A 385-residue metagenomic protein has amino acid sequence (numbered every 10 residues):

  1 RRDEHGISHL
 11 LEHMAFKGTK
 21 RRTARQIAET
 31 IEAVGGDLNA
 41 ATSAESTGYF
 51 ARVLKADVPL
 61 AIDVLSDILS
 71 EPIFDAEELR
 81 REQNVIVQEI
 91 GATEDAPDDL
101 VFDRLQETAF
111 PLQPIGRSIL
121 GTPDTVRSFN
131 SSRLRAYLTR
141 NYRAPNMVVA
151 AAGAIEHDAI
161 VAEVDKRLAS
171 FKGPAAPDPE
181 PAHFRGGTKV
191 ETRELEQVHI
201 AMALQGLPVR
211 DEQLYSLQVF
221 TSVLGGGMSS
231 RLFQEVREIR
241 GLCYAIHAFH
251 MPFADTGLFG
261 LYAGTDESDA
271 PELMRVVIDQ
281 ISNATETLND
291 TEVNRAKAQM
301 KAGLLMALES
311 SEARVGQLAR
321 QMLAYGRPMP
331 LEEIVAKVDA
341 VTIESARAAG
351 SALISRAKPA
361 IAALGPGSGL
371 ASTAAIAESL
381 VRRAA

Functional and structural regions predicted by a protein language model:
R1-I31, Y142, E212-L224, L232-V236: Active/ligand-binding-proximal structured segments within catalytic/core domains that scaffold catalytic residues
H9, H13, H157, H199: Histidine-centered active-site/metal-ligand motif
A24-P181, V190-E191, L195-Q197, L207-P208 (+3 more regions): Charge-rich, well-structured scaffold segments of protease-associated domains
G187: Conserved binding/catalytic microenvironments
M202: A domain-level signal for the structural core that forms small-molecule/cofactor-binding pockets and catalytic centers
